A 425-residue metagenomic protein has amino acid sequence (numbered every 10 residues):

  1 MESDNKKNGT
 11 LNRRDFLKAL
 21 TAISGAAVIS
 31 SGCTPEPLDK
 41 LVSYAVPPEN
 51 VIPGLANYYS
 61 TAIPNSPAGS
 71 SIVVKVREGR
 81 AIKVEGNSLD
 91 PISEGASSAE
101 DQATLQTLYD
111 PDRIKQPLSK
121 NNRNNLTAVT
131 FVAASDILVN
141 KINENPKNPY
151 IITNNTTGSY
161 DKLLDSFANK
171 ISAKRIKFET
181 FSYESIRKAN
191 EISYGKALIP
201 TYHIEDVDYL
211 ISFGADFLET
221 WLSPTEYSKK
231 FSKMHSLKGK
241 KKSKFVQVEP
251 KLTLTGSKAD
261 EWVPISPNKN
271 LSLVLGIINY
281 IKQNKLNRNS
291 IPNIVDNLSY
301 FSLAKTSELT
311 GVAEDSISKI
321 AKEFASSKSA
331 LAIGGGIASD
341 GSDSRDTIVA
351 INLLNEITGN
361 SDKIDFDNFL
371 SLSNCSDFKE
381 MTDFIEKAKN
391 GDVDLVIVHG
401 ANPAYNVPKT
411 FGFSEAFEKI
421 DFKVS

Functional and structural regions predicted by a protein language model:
M1-K285, A313, D392, H399: N-terminal export/assembly segments and adjacent metallocofactor-ligating motifs of anaerobic energy-metabolism
P149-N155, R288-N293, L309, K319-I320 (+2 more regions): Short coil/turn segments at secondary-structure boundaries
A168-I176, I351-I364, K419-F422: Structural alpha-beta junctions
I204-E205, G256, F324-A325, A388-N390 (+1 more regions): A short, aliphatic-rich alpha-helical micro-motif
Q283-T310: N-terminal leader/propeptide and maturation segments of large enzyme subunits in energy/redox metabolism and hydrolases
A325-V398, P403-A404: Acidic catalytic cores of enzymes that act on phosphate-bearing nucleotides/polynucleotides
Y405-F411: Active-site core of PLP-dependent enzymes with the aminotransferase class I/II
G412-F413, F417-S425: Phosphate/diphosphate-binding loops
